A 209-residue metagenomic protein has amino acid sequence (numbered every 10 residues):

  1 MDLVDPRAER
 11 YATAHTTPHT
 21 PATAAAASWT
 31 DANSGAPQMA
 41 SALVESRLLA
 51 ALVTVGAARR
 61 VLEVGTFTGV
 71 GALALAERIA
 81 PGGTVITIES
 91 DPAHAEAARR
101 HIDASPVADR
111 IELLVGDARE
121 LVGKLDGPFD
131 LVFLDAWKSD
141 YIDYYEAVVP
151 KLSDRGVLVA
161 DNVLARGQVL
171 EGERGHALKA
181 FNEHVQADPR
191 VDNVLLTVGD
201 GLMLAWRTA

Functional and structural regions predicted by a protein language model:
M1-L131, K138-V159, V163-A209: A short alpha-helical cap/connector motif
